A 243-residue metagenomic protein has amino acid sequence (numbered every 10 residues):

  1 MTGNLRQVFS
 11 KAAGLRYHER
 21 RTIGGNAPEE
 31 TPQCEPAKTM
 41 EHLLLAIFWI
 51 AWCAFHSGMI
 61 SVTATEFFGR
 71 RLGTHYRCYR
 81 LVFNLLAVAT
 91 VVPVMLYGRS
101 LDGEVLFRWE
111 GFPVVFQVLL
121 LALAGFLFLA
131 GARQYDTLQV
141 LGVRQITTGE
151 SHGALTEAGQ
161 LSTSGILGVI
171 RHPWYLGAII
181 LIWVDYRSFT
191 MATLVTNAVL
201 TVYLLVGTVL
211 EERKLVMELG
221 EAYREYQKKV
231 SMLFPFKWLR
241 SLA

Functional and structural regions predicted by a protein language model:
Y17, T22-G25, Q33-P36: Short, positively charged and aromatic/hydrophobic N-terminal segments
E41-F55, T156-A243: Hydrophobic transmembrane alpha-helices
F48-V62, P93, L121-R144, A198-V216: Transmembrane alpha-helical segments that form the membrane-embedded catalytic/substrate-channel core of multi-pass
S57-H75: Membrane-interface helix-loop junction between the first two transmembrane segments
F67-G69, R99-E110: Membrane-interface helix termini and inter-helical loops of multi-pass transporters
V82-G98: A generic, lipid-embedded transmembrane alpha helix
F83-N84, V114-G125, I166-G177: Membrane-interface loop-to-helix entry segments
V143-E157: Juxtamembrane inter-helical linkers in multi-pass membrane proteins
